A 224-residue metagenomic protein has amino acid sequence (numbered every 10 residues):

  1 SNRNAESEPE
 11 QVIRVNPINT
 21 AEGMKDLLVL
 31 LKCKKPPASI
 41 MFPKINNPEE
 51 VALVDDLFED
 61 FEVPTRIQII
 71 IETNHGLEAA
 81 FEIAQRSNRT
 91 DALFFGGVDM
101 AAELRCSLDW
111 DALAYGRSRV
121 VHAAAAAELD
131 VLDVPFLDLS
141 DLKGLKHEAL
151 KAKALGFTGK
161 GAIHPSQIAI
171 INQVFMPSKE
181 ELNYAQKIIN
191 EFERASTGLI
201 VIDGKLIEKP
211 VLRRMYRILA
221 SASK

Functional and structural regions predicted by a protein language model:
S1-K224: Expand to "…catalyze enediolate/carbanion chemistry for C-C bond making/breaking, isomerization, decarboxylation
